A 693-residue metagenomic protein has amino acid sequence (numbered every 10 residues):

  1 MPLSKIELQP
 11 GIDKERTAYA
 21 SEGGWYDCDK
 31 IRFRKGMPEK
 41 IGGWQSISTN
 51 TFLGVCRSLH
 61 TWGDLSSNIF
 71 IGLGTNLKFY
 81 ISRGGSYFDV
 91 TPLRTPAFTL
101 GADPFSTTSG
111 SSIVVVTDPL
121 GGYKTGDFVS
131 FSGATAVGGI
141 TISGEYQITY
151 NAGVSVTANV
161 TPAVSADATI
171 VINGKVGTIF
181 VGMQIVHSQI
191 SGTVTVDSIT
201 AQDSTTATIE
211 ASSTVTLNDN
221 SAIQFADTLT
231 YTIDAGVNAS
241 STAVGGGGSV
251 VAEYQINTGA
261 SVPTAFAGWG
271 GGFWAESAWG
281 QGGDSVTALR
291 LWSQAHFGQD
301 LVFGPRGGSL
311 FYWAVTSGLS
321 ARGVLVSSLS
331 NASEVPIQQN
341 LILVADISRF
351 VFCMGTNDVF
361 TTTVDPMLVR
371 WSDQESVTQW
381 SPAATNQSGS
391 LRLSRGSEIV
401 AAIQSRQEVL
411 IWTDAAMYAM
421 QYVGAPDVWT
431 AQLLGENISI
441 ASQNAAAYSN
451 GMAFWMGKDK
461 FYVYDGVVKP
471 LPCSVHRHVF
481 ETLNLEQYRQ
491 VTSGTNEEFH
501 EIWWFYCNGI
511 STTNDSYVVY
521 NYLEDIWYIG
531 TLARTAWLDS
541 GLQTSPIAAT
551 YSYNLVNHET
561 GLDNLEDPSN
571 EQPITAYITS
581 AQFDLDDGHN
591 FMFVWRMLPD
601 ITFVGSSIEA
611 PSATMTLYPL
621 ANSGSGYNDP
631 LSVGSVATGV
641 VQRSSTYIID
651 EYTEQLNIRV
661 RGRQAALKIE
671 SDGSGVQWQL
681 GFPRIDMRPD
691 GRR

Functional and structural regions predicted by a protein language model:
M1, E15, A20, D89-W292 (+2 more regions): Small/polar beta-strand repeat architecture
M1-A97, A260-A265, F273-W274, G283 (+3 more regions): Beta-sheet repeat architectures centered on beta-propellers
G43-G63, T91-A97, A275-T287, L319-V491: Beta-propeller and closely related beta-pinwheel folds
T75-N76, P305, G355, T413-A415 (+4 more regions): Recurrent small/Gly-Pro-centered beta-turn motifs in extracellular repeat architectures
N76, R83-G84, S109-S111, G153 (+14 more regions): Residue-level signal for tight coil/turn positions that link beta-strands
K78-S82, T264-W269, L310-V315, N357-A383 (+2 more regions): Short beta-strand segments and strand-loop junctions that repeat across beta-rich extracellular domains
Y123-S132, V176-Q184, V351-C353, G588-G605 (+1 more regions): Beta-rich globular "head" domains
Q299-W313: Hydrophobic or amphipathic alpha-helical targeting/insertion segments
